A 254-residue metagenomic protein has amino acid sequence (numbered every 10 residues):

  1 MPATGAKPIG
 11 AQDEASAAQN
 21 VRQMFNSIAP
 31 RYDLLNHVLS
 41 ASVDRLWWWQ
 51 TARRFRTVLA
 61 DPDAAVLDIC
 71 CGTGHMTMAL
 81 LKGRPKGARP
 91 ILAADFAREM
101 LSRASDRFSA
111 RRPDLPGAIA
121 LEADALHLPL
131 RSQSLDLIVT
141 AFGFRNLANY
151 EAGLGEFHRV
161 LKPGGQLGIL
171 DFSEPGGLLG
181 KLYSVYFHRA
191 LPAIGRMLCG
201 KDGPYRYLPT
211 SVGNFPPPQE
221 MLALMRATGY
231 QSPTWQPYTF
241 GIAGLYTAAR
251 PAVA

Functional and structural regions predicted by a protein language model:
M1-Q23: N-terminal auxiliary segments of SAM/dcSAM-dependent transferases
R31, A41-A64, A79: Conserved alpha-helix/loop element of class I SAM-dependent methyltransferases that forms part of the SAM/SAH-binding
Y32, I138-V139: Hydrophobic beta-strand segment of the Class I
A65-H127: Class I SAM-dependent methyltransferase SAM/SAH-binding core
L126-L137: A short acidic, Gly/Pro-enriched loop at the edge of an enzyme's catalytic core that lines a small-molecule cofactor
E151-Q166: A short glycine-rich, Lys/Arg-flanked "PGG" loop and its adjoining helix->strand segment in the class I
L170, E174-L224, T234: C-terminal alpha-helical "lid/dimerization" subdomain adjacent to the S-adenosyl-L-methionine
T228-A254: Core SAM-dependent methyltransferase catalytic element
